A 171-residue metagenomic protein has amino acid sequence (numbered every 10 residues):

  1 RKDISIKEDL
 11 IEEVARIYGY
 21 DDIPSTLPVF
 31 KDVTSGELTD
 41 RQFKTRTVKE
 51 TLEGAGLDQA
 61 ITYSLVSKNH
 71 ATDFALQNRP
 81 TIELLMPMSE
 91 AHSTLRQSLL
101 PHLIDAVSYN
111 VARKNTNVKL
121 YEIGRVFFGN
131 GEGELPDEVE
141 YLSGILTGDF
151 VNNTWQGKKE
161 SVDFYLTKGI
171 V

Functional and structural regions predicted by a protein language model:
R1-V118: Extended, well-folded interaction surfaces typified by the phenylalanyl-tRNA synthetase beta subunit core
L10, L146-V171: N-terminal non-catalytic structural scaffold regions of very large proteins
Y18-F30, P80-L85, V126-K158: Residues forming anionic-ligand binding surfaces in small-molecule and nucleic-acid pockets of primarily soluble enzymes
A91, L95, P136, W155-D163: Short alpha-helix boundary/capping segments
P101, V118, E122-R125, G129-P136 (+1 more regions): Regulatory modules associated with amino-acid/nitrogen control
